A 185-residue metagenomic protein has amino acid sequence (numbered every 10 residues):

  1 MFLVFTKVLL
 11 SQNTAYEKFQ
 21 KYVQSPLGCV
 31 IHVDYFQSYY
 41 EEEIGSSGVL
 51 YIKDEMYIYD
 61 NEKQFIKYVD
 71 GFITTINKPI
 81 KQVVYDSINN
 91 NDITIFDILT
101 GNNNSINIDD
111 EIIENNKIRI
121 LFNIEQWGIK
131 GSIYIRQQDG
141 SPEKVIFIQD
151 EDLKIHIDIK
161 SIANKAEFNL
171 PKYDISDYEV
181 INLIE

Functional and structural regions predicted by a protein language model:
L3-E43, K53-E55, D174-E185: N-terminal leader/targeting segments and the immediate start of mature chains
N13-K18, L99-D110, H156-S161: A short, amphipathic edge element
L27, L50-I58, K67-I73, E114-N116 (+2 more regions): Short, solvent-exposed coil/turn segments at beta-strand boundaries
V33-Q37, I58-E62, I118-E125, K144-I148: Short beta-strand segments that buttress and anchor functional surface loops
Y39-E42, I66-K67, E125-W127, E151: Short glycine/serine/proline-enriched coil/turn segments at secondary-structure junctions
G48-I93, D152-K154: An acidic-aromatic
T75-S132, G140: Surface-exposed, polar helix/loop patches in the mature regions of secreted/periplasmic/lumenal proteins that form
E114-N116, I124-K130, Q138-E185: Non-transmembrane domains of secretory- and envelope-associated proteins
